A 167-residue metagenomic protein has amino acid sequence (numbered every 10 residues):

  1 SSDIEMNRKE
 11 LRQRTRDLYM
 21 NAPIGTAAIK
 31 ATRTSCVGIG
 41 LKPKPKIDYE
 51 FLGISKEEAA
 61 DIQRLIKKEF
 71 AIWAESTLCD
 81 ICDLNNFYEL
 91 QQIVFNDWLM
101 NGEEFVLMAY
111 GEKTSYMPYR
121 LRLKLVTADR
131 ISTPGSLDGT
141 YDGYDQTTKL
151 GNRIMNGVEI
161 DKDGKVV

Functional and structural regions predicted by a protein language model:
S1-D17: Intrinsically disordered, low-structural-confidence terminal and linker regions
I24-G25, G40: Conserved small-residue
K30-V167: Structured, mid-chain assembly/scaffold modules that mediate subunit interfaces within large macromolecular complexes
